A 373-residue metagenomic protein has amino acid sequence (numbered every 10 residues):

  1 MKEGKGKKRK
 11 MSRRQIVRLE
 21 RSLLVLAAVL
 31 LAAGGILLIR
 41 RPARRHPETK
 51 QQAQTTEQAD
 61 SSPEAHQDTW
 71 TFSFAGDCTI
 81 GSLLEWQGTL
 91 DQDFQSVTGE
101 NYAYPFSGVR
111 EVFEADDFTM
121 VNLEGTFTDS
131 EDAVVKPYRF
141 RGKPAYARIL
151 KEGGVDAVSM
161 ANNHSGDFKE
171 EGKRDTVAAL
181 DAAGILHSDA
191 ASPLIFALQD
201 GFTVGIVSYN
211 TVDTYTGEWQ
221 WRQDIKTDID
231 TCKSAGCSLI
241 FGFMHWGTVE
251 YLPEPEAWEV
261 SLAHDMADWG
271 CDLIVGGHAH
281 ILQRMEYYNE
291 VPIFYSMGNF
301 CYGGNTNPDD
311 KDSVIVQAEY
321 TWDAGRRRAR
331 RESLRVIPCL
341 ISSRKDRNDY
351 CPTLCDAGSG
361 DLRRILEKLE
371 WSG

Functional and structural regions predicted by a protein language model:
K2-K7, E20-A28, A32-G373: Acidic, metal/ion-coordinating pockets
R13-E20: Membrane-water interface of alpha-helical transmembrane segments
